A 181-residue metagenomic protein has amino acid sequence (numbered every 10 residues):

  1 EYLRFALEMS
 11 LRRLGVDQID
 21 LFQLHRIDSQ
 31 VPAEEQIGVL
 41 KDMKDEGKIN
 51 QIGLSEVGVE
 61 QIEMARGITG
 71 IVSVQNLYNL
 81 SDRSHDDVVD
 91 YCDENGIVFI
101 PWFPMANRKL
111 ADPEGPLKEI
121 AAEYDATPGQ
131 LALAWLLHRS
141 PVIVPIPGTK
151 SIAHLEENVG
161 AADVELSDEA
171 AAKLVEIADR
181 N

Functional and structural regions predicted by a protein language model:
E1-L14, G58-M64: Short, acidic/polar
Y2-F5, F22, F99, F103: Phenylalanine-focused residue identity feature
L11-Q30: Active-site groove signature of glycoside hydrolases
I27-N181: Beta/alpha (TIM)-barrel catalytic core signal, keyed to glycine-rich beta->alpha loops juxtaposed to Asp/Glu that bind
